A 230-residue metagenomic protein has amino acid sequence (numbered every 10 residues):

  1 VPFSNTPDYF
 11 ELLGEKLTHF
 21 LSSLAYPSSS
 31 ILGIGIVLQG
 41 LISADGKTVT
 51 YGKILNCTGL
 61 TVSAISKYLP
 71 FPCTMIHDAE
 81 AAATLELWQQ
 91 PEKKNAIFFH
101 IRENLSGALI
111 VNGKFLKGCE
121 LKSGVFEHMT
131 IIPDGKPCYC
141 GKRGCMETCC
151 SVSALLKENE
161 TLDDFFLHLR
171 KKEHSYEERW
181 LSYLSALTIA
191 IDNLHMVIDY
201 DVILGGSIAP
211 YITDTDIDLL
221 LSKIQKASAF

Functional and structural regions predicted by a protein language model:
V1-S30, L69-F71, Q89-P91, P137 (+1 more regions): ATP-binding/phosphotransfer module of carbohydrate and carboxylate kinases, centering on a glycine-rich
G33-V37, L41-G141, C145-M146: Phosphate-binding/catalytic loop of phosphoryl-transfer enzymes
